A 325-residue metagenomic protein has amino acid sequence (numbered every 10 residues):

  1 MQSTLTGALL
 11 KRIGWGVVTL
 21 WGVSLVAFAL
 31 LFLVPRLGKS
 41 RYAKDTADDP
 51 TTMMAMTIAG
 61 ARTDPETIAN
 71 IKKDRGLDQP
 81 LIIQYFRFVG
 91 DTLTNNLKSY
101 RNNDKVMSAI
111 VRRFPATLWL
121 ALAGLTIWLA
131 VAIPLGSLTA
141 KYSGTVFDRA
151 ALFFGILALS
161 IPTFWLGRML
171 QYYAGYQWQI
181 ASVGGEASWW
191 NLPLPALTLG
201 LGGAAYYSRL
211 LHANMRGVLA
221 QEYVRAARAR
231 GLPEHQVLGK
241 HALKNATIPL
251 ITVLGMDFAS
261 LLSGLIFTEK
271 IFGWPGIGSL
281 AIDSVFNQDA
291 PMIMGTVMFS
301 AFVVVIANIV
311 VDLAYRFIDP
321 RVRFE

Functional and structural regions predicted by a protein language model:
M1-F32: Hydrophobic secretory-pathway targeting helix
M1-L5, D74-I133: An internal, D/E-rich "acidic patch" concept
Q2-A8, L20, F114-F147, T163 (+1 more regions): Alpha-helical transmembrane segments of integral membrane proteins, especially multi-pass inner/plasma-membrane
W21-I82, W178-N191: Hydrophobic alpha-helical transmembrane segments of membrane transport/permease proteins and related membrane-embedded
A29, S137-L138, M169, Y173 (+3 more regions): Alpha-helical transmembrane segments of multipass membrane proteins
L33-V34, A158-I161, L262: Transmembrane helix irregularities
R62-T94, L192-P193, F272-S284: Short hydrophobic, aromatic-rich alpha-helical segments embedded in or entering the lipid bilayer of multi-pass
D148-Q171, L194-P195: Pore- or pathway-lining transmembrane helices of multi-pass membrane proteins that form conduits for solutes/ions
